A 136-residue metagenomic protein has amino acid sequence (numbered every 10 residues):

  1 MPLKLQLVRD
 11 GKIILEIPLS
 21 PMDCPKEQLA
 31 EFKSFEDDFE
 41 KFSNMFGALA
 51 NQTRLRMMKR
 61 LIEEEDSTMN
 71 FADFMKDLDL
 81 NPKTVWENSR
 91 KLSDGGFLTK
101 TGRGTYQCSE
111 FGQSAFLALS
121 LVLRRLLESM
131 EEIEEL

Functional and structural regions predicted by a protein language model:
P2-F42, L117-L136: Amphipathic alpha-helical dimerization/coiled-coil segments that flank or bridge DNA-binding/regulatory modules
D37-L80, Y106-C108: N-terminal helix-turn-helix DNA-binding core of bacterial DNA-binding proteins
I62-E65, S93, S120: Residue-level detector of secondary-structure transition/capping positions
E63, L98, E132-E134: Acidic, polar-rich N-terminal leader regions of halophilic archaeal proteins
L78-D94: Short amphipathic alpha-helical interaction segments
S93-R103: A short, conserved structural fragment
G104-L121: Basic, amphipathic "hinge/linker" alpha-helix immediately C-terminal to the N-terminal HTH DNA-binding motif
